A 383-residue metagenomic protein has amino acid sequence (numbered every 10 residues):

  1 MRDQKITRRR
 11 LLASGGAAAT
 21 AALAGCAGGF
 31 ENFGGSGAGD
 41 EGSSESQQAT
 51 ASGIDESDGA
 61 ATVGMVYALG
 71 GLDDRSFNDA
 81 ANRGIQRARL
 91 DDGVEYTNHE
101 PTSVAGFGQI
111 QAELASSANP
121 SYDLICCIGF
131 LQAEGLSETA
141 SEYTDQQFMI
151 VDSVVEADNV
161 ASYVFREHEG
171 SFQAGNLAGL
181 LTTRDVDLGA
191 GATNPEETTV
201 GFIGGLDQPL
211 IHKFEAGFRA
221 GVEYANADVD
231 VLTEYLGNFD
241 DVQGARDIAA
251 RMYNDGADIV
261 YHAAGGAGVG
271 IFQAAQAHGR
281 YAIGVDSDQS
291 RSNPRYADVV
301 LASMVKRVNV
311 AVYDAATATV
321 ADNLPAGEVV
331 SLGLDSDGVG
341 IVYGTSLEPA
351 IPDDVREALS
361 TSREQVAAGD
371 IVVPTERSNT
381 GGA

Functional and structural regions predicted by a protein language model:
M1-Q146, I150-S162, E169, Q173 (+7 more regions): Terminal disorder- and signal-encoded targeting elements
